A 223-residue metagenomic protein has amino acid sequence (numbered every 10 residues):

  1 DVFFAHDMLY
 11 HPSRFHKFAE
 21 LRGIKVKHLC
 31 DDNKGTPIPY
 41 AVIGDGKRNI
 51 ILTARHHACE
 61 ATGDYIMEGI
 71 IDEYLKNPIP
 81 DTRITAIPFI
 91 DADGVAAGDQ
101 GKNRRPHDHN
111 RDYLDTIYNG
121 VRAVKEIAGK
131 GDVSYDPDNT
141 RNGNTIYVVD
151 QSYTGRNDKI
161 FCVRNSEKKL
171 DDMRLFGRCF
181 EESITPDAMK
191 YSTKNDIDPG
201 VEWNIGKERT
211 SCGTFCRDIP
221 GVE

Functional and structural regions predicted by a protein language model:
D1-K17: Beta-strand-enriched, solvent-exposed domains that form extended recognition/catalytic surfaces
L9-P12, L170, R174, G206: Low-complexity, intrinsically disordered regions enriched in charged/polar residues
K17-V26: Long amphipathic N-terminal alpha/beta scaffold segment
V26-A41, D45-M189, T193, D198-P199 (+1 more regions): Active-site/substrate-binding loop(s) of hydrolase catalytic cores
K159-F161, P199-E223: Active-site-adjacent mobile loop/cap segments within catalytic or ligand-binding domains
